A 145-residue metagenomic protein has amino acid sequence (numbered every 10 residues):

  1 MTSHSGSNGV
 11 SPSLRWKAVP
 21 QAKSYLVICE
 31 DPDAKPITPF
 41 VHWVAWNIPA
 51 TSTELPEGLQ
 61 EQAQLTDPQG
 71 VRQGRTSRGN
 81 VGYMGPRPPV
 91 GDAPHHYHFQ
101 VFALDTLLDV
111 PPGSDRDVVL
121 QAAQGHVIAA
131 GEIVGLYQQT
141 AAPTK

Functional and structural regions predicted by a protein language model:
M1-K145: N-terminus-centered regions that define maturation/targeting leaders and the start of the first functional domain
